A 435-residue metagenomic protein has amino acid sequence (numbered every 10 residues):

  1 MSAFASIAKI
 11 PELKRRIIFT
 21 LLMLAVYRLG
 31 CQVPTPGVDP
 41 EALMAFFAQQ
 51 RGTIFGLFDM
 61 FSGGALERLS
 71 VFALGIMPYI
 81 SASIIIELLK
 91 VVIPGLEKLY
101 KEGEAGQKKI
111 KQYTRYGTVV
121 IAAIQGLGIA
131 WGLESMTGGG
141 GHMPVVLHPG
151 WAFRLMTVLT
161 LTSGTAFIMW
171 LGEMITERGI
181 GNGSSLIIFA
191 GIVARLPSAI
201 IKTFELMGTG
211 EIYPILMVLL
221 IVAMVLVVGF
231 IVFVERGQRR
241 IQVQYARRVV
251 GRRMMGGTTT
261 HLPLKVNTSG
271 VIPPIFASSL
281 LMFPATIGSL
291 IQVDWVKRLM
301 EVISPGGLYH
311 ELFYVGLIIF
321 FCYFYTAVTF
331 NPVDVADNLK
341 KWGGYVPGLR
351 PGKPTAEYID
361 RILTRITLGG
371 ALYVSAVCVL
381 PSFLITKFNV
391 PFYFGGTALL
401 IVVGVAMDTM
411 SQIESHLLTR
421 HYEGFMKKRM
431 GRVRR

Functional and structural regions predicted by a protein language model:
M1-Y100, A105-R435: N-terminal cationic and glycine-rich segments that engage phosphates or anionic surfaces
